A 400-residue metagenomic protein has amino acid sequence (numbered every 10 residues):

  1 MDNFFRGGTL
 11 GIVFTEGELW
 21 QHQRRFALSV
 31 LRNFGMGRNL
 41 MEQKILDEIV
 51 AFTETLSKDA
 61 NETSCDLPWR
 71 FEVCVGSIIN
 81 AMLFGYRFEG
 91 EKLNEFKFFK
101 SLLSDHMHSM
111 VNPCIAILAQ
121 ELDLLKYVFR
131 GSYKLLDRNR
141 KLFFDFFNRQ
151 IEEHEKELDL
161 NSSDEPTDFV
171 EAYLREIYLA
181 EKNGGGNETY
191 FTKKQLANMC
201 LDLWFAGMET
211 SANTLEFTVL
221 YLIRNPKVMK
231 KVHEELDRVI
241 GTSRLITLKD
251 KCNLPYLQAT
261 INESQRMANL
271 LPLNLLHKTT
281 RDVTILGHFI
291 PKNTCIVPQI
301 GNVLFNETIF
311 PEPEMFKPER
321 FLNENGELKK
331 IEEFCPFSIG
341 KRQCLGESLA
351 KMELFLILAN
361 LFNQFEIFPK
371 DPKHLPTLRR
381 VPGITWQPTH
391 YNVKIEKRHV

Functional and structural regions predicted by a protein language model:
M1-F4, E18-L19, R38-L215, K231 (+1 more regions): Cytochrome P450 heme-thiolate monooxygenase catalytic core
G8, L201, A206, L286 (+2 more regions): Cytochrome P450 heme-thiolate "Cys pocket" and heme-binding signature region
D145, E152-E153, L245-G287, E307 (+1 more regions): Conserved cytochrome P450 K-helix E-x-x-R motif and the immediately C-terminal K′/meander segment
A172-R175, T294-C295, E366, P382-V400: C-terminal helix/juxtamembrane-tail motif
S211-L222, I357: Short, small-residue alpha-helix embedded
P226-V228, S348-I384: Cytochrome P450 heme-binding "Cys pocket" and the immediately downstream C-terminal segment
V232, S264, I290-N293, F316 (+3 more regions): Hydrophobic, well-ordered secondary-structure elements that form the walls of internal hydrophobic environments
P298-G326: Conserved cytochrome P450 K-helix/beta-meander segment immediately N-terminal to the heme-binding cysteine loop
